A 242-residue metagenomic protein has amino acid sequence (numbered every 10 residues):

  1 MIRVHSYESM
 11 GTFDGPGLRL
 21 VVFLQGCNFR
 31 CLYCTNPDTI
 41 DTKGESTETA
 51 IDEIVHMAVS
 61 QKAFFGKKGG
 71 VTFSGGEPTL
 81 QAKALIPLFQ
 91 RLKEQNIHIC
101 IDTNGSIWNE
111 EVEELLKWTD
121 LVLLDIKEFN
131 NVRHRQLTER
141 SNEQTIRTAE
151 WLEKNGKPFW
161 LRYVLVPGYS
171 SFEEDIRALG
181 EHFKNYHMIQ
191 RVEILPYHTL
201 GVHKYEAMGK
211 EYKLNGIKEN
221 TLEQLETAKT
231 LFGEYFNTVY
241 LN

Functional and structural regions predicted by a protein language model:
M1-P16, P167-N242: Auxiliary Fe-S-binding modules of radical SAM enzymes
S6-E8, T12-T49: Canonical Radical SAM [4Fe-4S] cluster-binding loop centered on the CxxxCxxC motif and its immediate flanking residues
P37-V71: Conserved alpha-helical substructure of the radical SAM core
D38-G44, R135-S141, G209-I217: Short glycine-enriched, charge-decorated loop/helix-capping segments at active-site entrances that position
S46-E53, L80, I107, Q144 (+1 more regions): Short secondary-structure boundary/capping elements
V59-A63, K67-G70, G75, T79-L200 (+1 more regions): Conserved AdoMet/S-adenosylmethionine-binding subsite of the radical SAM
